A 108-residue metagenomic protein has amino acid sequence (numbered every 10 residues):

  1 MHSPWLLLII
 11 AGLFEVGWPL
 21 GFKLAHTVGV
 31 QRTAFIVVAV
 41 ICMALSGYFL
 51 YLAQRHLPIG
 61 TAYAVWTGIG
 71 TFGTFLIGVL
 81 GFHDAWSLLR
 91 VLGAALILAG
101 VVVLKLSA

Functional and structural regions predicted by a protein language model:
M1-A108: Polytopic alpha-helical membrane proteins, predominantly small-molecule transporters/carriers
